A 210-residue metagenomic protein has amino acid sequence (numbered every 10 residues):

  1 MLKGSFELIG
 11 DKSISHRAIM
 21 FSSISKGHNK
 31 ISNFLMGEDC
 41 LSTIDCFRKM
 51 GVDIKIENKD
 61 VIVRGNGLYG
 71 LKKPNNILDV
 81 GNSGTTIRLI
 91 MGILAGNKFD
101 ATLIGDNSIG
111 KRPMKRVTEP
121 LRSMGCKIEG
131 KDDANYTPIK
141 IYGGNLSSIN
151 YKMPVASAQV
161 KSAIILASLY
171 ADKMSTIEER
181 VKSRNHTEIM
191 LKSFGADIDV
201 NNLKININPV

Functional and structural regions predicted by a protein language model:
M1-V210: Structural preference for solvent-exposed beta-strand-turn elements and adjacent flexible terminal/loop segments within
